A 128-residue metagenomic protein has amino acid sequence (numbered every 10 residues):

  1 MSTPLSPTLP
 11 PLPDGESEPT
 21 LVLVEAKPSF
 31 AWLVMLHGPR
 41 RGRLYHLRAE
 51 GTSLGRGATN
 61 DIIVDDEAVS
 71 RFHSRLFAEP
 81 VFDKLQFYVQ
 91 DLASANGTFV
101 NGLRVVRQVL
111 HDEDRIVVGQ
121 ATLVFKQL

Functional and structural regions predicted by a protein language model:
M1-D65, F77, V81-K84: Intrinsically disordered, low-complexity acidic Ser/Thr-rich regulatory segments
H46-Q127: Forkhead-associated
